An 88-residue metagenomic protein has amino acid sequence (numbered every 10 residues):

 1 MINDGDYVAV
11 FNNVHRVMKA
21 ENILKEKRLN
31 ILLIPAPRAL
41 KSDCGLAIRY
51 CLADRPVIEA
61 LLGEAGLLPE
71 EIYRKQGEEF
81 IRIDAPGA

Functional and structural regions predicted by a protein language model:
M1-N3, L40: Solvent-exposed alpha-helices and their adjacent loops that cap or buttress functional pockets in soluble metabolic
V8, N12-E64: Amphipathic, hydrophobic secondary-structure cores in small proteins
R55-A88: C-terminal structural segments of small proteins and small subunits
